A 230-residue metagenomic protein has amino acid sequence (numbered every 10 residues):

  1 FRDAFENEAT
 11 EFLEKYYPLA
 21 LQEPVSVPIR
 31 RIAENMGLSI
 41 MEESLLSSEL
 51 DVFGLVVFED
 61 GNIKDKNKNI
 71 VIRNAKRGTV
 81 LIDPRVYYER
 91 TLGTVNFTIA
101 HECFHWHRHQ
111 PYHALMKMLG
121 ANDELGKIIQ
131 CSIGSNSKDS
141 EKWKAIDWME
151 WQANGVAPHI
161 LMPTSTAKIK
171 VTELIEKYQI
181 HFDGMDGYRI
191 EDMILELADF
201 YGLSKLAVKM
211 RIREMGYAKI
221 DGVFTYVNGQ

Functional and structural regions predicted by a protein language model:
F1-Q230: Active-site hotspot residues in diverse enzymes, especially metal/ion-binding acidic/histidine motifs
